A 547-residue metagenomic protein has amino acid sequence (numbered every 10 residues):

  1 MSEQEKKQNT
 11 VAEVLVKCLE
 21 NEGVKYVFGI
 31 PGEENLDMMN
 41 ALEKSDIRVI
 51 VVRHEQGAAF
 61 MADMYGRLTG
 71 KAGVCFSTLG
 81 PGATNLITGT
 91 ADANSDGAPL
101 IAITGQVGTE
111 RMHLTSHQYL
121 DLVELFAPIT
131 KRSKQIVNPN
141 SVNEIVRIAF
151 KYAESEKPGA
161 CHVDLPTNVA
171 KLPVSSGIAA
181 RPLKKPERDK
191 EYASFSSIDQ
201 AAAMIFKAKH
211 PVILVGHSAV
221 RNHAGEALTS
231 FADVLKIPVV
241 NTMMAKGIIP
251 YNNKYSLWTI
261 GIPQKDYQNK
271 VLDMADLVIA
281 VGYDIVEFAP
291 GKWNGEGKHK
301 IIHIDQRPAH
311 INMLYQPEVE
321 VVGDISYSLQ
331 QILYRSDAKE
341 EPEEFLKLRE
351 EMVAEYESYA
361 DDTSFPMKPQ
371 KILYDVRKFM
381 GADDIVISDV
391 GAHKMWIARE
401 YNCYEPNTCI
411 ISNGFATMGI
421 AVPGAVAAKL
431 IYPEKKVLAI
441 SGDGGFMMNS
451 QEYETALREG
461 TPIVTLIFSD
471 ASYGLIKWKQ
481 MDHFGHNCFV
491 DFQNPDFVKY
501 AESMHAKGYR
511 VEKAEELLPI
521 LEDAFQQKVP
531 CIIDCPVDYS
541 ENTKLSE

Functional and structural regions predicted by a protein language model:
S2-E340, D375, F379-I385, T455 (+3 more regions): N-terminal alpha/beta PP-like core and its mobile active-site loop of ThDP/TPP-dependent enzymes
S2-K7, N140, G297-V390, K394 (+2 more regions): Phosphate/pyrophosphate-binding active-site segments
A12-L15, M38-M39, E43, E350-A428 (+1 more regions): Active-site diphosphate/adenylate-binding microenvironment
E34, G57, H223, M367-K368 (+2 more regions): A generic structural signal for residues located within well-ordered alpha-helices of large catalytic or ligand-binding
Y65, E344-D361, A428, V464 (+1 more regions): Charged, low-complexity, helix-prone segments enriched in Lys/Glu/Asp/Gln
I103, R111-Q118, I311-L314, E320-V322 (+2 more regions): Thiamine diphosphate
T130-R132, L183-E187, E350-F365, M504: Short glycine/proline- and acidic residue-enriched helix-loop micro-motifs that form flexible lids or anion-recognition
A232, V271-L272, P369, N449 (+1 more regions): Active-site-proximal structural scaffolding
